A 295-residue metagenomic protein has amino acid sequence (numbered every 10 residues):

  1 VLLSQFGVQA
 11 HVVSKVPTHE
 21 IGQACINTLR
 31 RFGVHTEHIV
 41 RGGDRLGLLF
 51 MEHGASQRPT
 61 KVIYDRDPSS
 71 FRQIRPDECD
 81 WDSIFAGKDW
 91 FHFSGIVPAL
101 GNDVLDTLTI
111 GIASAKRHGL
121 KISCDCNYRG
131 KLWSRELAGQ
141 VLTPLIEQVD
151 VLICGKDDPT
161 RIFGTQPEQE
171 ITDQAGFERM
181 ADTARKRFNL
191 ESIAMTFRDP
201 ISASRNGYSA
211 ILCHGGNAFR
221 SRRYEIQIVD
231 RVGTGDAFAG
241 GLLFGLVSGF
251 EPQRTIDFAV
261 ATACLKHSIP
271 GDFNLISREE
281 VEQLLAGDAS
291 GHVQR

Functional and structural regions predicted by a protein language model:
V1-Q5, L108-S114: Histidine-anchored nucleotide/phosphate-binding helix
V1-Q9, M51, G245-S248: Alpha-helix C-terminal capping segments
L3, G155, G235: Short, conserved phosphate/pyrophosphate- and ester-handling motifs at nucleotide-, phospho-/glycolipid
Q9-P98, V281-R295: Conserved N-terminal subdomain of the carbohydrate kinase-like
D67, I96, N127-K131, D157 (+1 more regions): Active-site beta-loop-alpha junctions enriched in small/polar residues
H118, L132-G215: Conserved phosphate/ATP/ADP-binding segment of small-molecule kinases
G119-C126: Short beta-strand/loop segments at the ligand-binding rim of alpha/beta enzyme cores
R222-D288, H292-R295: Conserved post-catalytic alpha-helical subdomain immediately downstream of the catalytic base and nucleotide-binding
